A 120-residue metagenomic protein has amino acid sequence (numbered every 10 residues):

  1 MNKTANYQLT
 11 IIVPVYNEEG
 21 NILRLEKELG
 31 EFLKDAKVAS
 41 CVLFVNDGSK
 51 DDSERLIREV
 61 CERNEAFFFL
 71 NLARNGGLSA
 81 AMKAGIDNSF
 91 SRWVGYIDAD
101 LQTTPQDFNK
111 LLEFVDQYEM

Functional and structural regions predicted by a protein language model:
M1-M120: Structured catalytic core of nucleotide-sugar glycosyltransferases
